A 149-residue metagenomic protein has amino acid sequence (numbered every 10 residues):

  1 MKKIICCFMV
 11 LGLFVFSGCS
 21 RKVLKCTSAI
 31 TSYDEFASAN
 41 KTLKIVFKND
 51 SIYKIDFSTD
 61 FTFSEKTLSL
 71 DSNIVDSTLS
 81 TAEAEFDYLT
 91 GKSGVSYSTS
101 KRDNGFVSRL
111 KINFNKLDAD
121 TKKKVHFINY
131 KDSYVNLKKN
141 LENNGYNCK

Functional and structural regions predicted by a protein language model:
M1-I4: Positively charged n-region of N-terminal signal peptides that target proteins for export
V15-G18: C-terminal motif of bacterial Sec signal peptides marking the signal peptidase cleavage site
K22-K149: Subset-of-secretome marker
